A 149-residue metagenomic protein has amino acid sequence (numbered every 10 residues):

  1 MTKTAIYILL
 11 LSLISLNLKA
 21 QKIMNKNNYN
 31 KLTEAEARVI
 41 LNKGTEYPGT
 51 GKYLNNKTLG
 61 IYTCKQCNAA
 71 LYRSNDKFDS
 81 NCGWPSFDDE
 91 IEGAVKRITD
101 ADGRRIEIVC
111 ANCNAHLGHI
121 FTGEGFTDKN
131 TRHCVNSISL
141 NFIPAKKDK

Functional and structural regions predicted by a protein language model:
M1-K22: Bacterial Sec-dependent N-terminal signal peptides
Q21-I23, Y29-T63, A69-K149: A short Gly-Trp-Pro
